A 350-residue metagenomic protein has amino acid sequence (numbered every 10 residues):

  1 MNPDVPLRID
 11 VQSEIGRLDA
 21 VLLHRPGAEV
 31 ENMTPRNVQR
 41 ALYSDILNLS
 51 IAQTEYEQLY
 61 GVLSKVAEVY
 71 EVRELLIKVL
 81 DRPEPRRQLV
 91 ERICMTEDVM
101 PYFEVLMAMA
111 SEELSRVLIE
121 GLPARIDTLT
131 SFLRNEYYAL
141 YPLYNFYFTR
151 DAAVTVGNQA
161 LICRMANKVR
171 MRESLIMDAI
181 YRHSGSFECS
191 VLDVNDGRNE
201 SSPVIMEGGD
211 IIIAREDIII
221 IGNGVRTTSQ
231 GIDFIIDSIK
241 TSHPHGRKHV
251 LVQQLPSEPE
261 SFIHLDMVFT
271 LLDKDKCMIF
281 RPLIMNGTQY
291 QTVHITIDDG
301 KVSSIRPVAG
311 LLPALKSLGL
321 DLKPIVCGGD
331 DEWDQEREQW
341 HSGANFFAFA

Functional and structural regions predicted by a protein language model:
M1-A350: The feature marks the mature, well-folded catalytic cores of soluble enzymes
